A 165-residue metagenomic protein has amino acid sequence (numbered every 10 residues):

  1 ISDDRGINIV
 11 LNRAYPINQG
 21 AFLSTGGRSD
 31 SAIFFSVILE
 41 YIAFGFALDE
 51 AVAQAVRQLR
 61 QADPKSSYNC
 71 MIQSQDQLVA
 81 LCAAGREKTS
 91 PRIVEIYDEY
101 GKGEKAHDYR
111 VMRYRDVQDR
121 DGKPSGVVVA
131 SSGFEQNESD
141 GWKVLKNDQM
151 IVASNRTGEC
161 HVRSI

Functional and structural regions predicted by a protein language model:
S2-I165: N-terminal segments that mediate ammonia production and transfer in glutamine-dependent amidotransferase systems
